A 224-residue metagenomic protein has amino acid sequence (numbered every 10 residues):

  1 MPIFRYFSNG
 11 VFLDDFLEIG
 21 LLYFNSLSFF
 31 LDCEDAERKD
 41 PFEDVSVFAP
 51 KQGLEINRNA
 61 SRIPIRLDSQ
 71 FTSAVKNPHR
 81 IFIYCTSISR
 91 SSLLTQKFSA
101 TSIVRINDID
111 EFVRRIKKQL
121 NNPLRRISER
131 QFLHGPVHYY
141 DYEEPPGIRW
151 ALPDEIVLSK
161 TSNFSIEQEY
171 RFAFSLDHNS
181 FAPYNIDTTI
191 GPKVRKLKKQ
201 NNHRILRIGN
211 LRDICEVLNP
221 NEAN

Functional and structural regions predicted by a protein language model:
M1-N224: NAD-dependent ADP-ribosyltransferases
